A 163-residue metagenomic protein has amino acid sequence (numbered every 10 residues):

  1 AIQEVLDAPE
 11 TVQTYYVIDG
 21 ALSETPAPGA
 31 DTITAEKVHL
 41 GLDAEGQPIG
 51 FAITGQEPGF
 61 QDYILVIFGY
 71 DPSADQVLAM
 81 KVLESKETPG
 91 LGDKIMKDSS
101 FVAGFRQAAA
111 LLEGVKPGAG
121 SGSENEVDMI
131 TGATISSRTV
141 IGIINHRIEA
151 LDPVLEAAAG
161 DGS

Functional and structural regions predicted by a protein language model:
A1-S163: Flexible, solvent-exposed loop/hinge segments and secondary-structure transition points
